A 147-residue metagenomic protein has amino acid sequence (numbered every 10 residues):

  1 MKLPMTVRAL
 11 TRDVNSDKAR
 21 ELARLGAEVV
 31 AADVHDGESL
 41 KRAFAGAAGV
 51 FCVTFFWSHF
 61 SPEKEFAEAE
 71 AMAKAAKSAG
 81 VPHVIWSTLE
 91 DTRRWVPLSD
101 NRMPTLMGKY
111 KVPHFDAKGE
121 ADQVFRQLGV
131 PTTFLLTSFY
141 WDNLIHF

Functional and structural regions predicted by a protein language model:
M1-L25, V29, H35-A67, K74-I85 (+1 more regions): Oxidoreductase cofactor-interface core, primarily capturing Rossmann-like NAD(P)-dependent enzymes
